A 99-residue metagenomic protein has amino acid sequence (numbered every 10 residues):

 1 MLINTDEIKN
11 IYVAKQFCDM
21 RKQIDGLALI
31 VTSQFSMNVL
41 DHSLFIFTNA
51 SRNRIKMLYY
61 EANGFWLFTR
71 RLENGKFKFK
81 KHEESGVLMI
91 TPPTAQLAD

Functional and structural regions predicted by a protein language model:
M1-D99: Polybasic/polar functional segments that serve as interface/processing modules
